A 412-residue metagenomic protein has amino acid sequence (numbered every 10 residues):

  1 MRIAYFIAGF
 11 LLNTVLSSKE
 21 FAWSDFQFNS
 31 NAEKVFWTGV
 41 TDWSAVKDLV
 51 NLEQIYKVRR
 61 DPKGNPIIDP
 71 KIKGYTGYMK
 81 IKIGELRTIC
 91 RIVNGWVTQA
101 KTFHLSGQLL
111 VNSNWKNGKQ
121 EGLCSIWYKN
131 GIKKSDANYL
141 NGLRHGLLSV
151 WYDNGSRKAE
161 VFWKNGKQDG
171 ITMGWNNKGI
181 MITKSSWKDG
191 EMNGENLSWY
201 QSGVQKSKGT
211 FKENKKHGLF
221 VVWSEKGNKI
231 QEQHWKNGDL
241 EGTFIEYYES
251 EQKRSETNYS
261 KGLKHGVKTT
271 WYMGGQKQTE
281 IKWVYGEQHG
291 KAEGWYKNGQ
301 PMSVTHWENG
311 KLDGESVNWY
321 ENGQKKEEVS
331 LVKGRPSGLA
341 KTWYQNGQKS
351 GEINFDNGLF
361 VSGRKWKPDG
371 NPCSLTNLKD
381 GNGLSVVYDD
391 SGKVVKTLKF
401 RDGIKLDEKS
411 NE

Functional and structural regions predicted by a protein language model:
R2-G9: Sec-dependent signal peptide recognition, specifically the positively charged N-region followed immediately by
N13-E412: Glycine/tyrosine- and acidic-biased, solvent-exposed loop/turn segments at the edges of beta-strands
